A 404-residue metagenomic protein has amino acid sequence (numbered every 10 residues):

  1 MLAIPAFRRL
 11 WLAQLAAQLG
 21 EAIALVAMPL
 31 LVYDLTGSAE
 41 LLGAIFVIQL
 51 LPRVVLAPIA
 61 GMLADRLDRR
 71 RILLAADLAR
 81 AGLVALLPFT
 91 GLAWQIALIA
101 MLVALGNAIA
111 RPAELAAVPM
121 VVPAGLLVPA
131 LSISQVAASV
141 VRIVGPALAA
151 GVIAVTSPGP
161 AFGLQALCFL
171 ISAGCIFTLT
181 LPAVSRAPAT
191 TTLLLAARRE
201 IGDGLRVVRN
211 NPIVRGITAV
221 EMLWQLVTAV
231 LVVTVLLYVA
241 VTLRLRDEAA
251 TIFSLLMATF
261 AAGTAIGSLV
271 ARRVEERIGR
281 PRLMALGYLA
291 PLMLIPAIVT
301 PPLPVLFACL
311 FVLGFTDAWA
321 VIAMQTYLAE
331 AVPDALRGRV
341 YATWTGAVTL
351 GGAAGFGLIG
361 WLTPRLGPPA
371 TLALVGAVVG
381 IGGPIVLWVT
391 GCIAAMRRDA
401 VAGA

Functional and structural regions predicted by a protein language model:
M1-R8, A183-A219, A404: Juxtamembrane intracellular "pre-TM" segments in multi-pass secondary transporters
R9-L25, I48-M62, D68-A81, I99-A154 (+6 more regions): Substrate-agnostic recognition of the 12-TM MFS/MFS-like secondary transporter fold
L15, I23-A27, T156-G163, R206-S268 (+1 more regions): A single, central transmembrane helix in multi-pass transporters
I23-L51: Extracellular/periplasmic helix-loop-helix junction of adjacent transmembrane segments in MFS-like secondary
V26-L35, L86-T90, V144-L164, T234-L243 (+1 more regions): Transmembrane alpha-helix termini and helix-breaking/packing motifs in multi-pass membrane transporters
V55, I72, A240-A404: C-terminal transmembrane bundle of multi-pass solute transporters/carriers
L78-L92, L289-P301: C-terminal ends and interior cores of transmembrane alpha-helices in multi-pass membrane transporters/permeases
A116, M120-V121, F162, A166-L193 (+1 more regions): Helix-loop junctions on the cytosolic side of multi-pass membrane transporters, especially the intracellular loop
